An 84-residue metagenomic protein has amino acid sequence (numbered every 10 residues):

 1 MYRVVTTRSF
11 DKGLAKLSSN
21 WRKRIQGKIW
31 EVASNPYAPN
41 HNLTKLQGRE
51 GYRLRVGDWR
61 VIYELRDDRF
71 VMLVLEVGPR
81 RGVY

Functional and structural regions predicted by a protein language model:
M1-V5, S9-K12, K16-K23, H41 (+2 more regions): Enriched for short, Lys/Arg-rich terminal
W30-L54: A short, surface-exposed loop/turn module that caps and links secondary-structure elements
